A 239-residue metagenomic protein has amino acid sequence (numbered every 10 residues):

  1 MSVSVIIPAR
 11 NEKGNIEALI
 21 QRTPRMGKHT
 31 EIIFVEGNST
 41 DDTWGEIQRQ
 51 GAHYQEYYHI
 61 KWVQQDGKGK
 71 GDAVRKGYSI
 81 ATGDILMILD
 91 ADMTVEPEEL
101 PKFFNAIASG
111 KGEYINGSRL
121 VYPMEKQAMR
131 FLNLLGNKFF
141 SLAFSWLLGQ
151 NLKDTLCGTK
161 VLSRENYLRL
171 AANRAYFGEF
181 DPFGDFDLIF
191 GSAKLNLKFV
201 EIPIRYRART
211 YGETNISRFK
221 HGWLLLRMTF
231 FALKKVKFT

Functional and structural regions predicted by a protein language model:
M1-V3, N173-T239: Hydrophobic helical membrane-anchoring modules
I7, I20, H29-S39, V63-Q64: Short beta-strand/loop segment that forms part of the nucleotide-sugar
E12-N15, S39, K70, E96: Donor nucleotide-sugar binding loop of glycosyltransferases
E12-R25: Short, well-formed alpha-helical segments that are part of the catalytic scaffolds of diverse glycosyltransferases
T30-F34, W44-I80: Conserved donor nucleotide-binding strand/loop of the catalytic core
E36-G45, M93: A conserved acidic beta->alpha catalytic loop
Q65-I80, P97-G178, P182, R209-L226: Acceptor/aglycone-binding surface of glycosyltransferases and processive sugar-polymer synthases
L86: Short aromatic/hydrophobic "clamp" motif used to bind/position activated sugar donors
